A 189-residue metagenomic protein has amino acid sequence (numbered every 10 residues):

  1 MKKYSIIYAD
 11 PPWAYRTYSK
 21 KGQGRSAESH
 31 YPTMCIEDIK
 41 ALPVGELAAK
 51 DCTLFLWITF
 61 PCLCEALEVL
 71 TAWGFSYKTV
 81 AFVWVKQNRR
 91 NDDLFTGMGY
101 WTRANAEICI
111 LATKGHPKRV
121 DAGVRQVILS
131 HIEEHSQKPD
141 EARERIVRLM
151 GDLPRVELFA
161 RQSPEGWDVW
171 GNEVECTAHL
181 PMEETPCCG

Functional and structural regions predicted by a protein language model:
M1-G189: Class I S-adenosyl-L-methionine-dependent methyltransferase catalytic core
